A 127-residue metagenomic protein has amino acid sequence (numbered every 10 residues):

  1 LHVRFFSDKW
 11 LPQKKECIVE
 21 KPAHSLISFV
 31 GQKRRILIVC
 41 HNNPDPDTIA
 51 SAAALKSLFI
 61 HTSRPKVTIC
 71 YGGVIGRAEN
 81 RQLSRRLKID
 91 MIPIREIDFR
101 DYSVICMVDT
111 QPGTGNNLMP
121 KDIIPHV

Functional and structural regions predicted by a protein language model:
L1-V127: Replace "Mg2+/Mn2+-dependent" with "divalent metal-dependent
